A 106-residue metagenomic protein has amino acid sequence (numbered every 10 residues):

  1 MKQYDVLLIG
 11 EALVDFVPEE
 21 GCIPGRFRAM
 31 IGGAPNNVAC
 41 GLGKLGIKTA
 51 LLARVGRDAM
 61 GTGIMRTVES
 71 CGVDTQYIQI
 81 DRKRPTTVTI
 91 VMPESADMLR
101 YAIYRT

Functional and structural regions predicted by a protein language model:
M1, R28, C40: N-terminal glycine-/serine-/threonine-rich phosphate-binding loop
M1-G21: Positively charged, low-complexity intrinsically disordered leader regions
F16-E19, L45, C71: Change "in soluble alpha/beta enzymes" to "in soluble alpha/beta proteins
G21-P24, M65-T67: Short, glycine/charged-enriched secondary-structure capping and boundary segments
C22-G32: Short pre-catalytic strand/loop immediately N-terminal to key active-site residues, enriched for Gly-Thr
I31-P35, M60: Conserved donor sugar-nucleotide recognition element shared by glycan-biosynthetic enzymes
N37-K48, P93: Alpha-helix C-terminal capping segments
K48, L52-T106: Conserved N-terminal subdomain of the carbohydrate kinase-like
